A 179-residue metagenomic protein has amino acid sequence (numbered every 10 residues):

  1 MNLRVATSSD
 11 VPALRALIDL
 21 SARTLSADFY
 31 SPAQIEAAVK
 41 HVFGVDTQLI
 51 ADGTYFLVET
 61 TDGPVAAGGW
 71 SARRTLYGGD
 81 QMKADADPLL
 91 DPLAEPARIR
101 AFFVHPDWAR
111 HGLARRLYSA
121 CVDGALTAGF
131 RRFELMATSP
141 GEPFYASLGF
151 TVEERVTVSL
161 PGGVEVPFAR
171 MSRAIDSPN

Functional and structural regions predicted by a protein language model:
N2-A16: A short beta-loop-alpha structural element at the N-terminal edge of CoA-dependent acyl/N-acetyltransferase catalytic
D10, G112-A114: Conserved G/P- and acidic residue-centered "switch" motifs that form tight phosphate/ATP-binding loops in soluble
D19-V45: Conserved GNAT-fold acetyl-CoA-binding loop/helix
V39, T75-G78, E134-M136, A146 (+1 more regions): Conserved catalytic-core motifs of GNAT/GCN5-like acyltransferases
D52, V65-A109, S119, G124 (+1 more regions): Conserved acyl-donor/pantetheine-binding loop and adjacent beta-alpha core of acyl/acetyltransferases and related
T54-L57: Hydrophobic beta-strand residues of extracellular immunoglobulin-like
E59-V65: A glycine-centered beta-loop-beta connector
Y118, A125-T138: Conserved GNAT acetyl-CoA-binding A-motif
